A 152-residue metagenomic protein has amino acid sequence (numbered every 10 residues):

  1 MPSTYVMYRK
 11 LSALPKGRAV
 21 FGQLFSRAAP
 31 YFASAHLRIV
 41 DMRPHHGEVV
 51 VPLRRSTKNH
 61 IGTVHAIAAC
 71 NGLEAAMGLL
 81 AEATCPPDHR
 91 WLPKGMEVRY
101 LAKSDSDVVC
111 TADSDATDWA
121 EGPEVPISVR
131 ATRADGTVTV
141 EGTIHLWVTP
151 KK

Functional and structural regions predicted by a protein language model:
M1-A13, D105, D115-K152: HotDog/MaoC-like acyl-thioester-processing domains
M1-E48: Non-catalytic linker/capping segments at the edges of enzyme domains
S34, G95, E124-P126: Short coil/loop residues immediately preceding or within conserved phosphate-binding loops of NTP-utilizing enzyme
E48, G95, E141-H145: Well-ordered beta-strand positions in beta-sheet-rich domains
V50-G78: Hot-dog-fold acyl-thioester-processing enzymes
I67, N71, A75, M96-Y100 (+3 more regions): Hydrophobic alpha-helical segments of small multi-pass membrane proteins
L79-D115: Hydrophobic beta-strand-centered segment that forms part of the acyl-chain substrate-binding groove
